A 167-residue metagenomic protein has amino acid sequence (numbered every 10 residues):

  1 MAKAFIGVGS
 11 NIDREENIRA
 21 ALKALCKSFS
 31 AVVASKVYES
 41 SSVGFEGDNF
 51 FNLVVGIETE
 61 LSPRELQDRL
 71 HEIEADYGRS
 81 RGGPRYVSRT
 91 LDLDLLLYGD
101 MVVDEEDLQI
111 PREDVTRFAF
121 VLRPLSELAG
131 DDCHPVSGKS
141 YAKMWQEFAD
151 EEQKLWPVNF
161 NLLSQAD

Functional and structural regions predicted by a protein language model:
M1-F5: Extreme N-terminal starter segment of soluble prokaryotic enzymes
V8-S10, V55-L61, L97-D100: Short beta-strand-to-loop capping motifs
D13-E16: Short N-terminal binding/cap micro-motifs at the start of the first secondary-structure element
A20-L66: Short, surface-exposed acidic-centric catalytic microdomains
G44-F50, R64-Q67, E72-D167: Flexible, gly/pro- and Lys/Arg-enriched active-site loops
